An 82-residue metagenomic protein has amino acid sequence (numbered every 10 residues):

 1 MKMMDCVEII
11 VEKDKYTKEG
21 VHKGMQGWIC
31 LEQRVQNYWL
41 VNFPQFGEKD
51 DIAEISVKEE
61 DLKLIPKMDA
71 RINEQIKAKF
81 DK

Functional and structural regions predicted by a protein language model:
K2-A70: Basic/aromatic-rich interaction segments and small domains that mediate binding to polyanionic partners
P66-K82: Long, low-complexity intrinsically disordered regions
